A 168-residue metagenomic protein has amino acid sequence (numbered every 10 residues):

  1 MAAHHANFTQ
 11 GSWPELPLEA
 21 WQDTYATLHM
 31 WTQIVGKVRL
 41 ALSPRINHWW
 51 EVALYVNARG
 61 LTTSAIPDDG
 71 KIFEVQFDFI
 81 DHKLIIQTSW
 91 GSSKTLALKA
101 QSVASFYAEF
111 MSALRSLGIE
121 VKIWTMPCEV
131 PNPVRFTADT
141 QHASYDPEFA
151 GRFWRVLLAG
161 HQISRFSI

Functional and structural regions predicted by a protein language model:
A2-I72: N-terminal ordered "arm"
L16-E19, D23, K94-S102, S144-R155: Conserved aromatic-histidine-acidic binding/catalytic patches
M30, K37, E109, S116 (+2 more regions): Charged, amphipathic alpha-helical oligomerization/scaffolding segments
R39-L42, G118-T125, S164, I168: Long, hydrophobic, amphipathic alpha-helical segments used as structural scaffolds
L54-N132: Long, hydrophobic/aromatic-enriched structural stretches that serve as scaffold segments
A138-I168: Aromatic/basic-lined ligand-recognition segments that form π-stacking hydrophobic pockets flanked by Lys/Arg to engage
